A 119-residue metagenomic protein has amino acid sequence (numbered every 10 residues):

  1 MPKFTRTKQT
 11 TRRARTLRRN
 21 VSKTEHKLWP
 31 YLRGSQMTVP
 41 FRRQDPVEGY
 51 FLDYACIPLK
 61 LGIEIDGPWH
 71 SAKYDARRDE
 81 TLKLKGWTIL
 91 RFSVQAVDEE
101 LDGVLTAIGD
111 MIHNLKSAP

Functional and structural regions predicted by a protein language model:
M1-V39, H113-P119: Solvent-exposed, charged helical/coil patches that constitute nucleic-acid or partner-interaction surfaces
V21, R43-N114: Basic, amphipathic alpha-helical patches used to engage nucleic acids or provide basic targeting signals, exemplified
